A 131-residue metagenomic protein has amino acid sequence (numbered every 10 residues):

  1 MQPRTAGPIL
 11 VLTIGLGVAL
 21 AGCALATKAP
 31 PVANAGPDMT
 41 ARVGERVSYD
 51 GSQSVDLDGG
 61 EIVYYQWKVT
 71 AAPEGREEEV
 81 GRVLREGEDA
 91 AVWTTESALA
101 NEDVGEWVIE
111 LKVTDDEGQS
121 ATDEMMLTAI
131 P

Functional and structural regions predicted by a protein language model:
A24-A26: Bacterial signal peptide processing site
K28-V32: Proline-centered linker/hinge motifs at extracellular inter-domain junctions
N34-D38, E79-V80: Surface-exposed, proline-enriched loop/turn segments that connect beta strands in immunoglobulin-like
D50-D58: Acidic, Ser/Thr
Y64-S97: Surface-exposed, flexible coil segments in extracellular/virion-facing regions
T114-Q119: Short, solvent-exposed loop/turn segments at the edges of extracellular beta-sandwich modules
D123-A129: C-terminal edge beta-strand
